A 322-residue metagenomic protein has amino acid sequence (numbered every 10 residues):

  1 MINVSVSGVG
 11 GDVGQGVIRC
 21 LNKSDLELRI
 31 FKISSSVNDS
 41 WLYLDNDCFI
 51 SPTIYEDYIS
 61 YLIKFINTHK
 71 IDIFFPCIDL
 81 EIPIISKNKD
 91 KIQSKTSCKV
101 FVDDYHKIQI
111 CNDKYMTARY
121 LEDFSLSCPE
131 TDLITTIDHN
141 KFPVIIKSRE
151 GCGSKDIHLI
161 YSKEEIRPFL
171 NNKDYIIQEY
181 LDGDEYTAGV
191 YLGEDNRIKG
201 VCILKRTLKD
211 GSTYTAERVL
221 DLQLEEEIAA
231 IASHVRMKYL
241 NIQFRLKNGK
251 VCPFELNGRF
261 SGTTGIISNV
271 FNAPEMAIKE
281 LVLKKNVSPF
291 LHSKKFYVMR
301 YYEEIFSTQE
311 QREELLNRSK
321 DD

Functional and structural regions predicted by a protein language model:
M1-V100: ATP-binding N-terminal substructure of ATP-dependent carboxylate-amine bond-forming enzymes
S5-V6, I73-P76, E130, I176-E179 (+1 more regions): Short catalytic-loop micro-motif centered on adjacent basic/acidic residues
Q93, Y105-E185, L192-R197, L222: Active-site nucleotide/adenylate-binding loops and adjacent lid/helix of ATP-dependent enzymes
D123, E275-D322: Peripheral (often C-terminal) accessory segments that flank ATP-dependent C-N-forming ligase machineries
Q178-R236, N241, N257-V282, M299: ATP-dependent carboxylate/phosphate-activation module, predominantly the ATP-grasp catalytic core and closely related
Q243-L246: Conserved protein-kinase catalytic-loop segment immediately C-terminal to the catalytic Asp of the HRD motif
K250-V251: Conserved protein kinase catalytic/activation segment
